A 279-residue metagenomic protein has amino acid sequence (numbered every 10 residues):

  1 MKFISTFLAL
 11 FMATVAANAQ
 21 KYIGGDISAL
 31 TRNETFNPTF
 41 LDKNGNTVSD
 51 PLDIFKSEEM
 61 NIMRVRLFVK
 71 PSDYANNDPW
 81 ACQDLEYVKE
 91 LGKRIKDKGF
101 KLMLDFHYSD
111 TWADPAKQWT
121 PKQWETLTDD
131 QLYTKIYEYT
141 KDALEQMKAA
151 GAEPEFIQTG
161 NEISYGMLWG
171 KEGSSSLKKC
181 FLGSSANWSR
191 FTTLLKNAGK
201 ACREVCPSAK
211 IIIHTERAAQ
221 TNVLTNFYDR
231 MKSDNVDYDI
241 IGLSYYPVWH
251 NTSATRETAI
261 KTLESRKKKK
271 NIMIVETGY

Functional and structural regions predicted by a protein language model:
M1-Q20: Bacterial Sec-dependent N-terminal signal peptides
Q20-I54: Boundary/entry segment of secreted carbohydrate-active catalytic domains
Q20-K21, F100, A209, K270: A structural micro-motif
K21-T35, F100-P115, I241: Extended hydrophobic secondary-structure segments
N33-E34, P38-N46, P71-E86, S164-M167 (+2 more regions): Acidic-and-aromatic substrate-binding clefts and catalytic sites of carbohydrate-active enzymes
S49-L52, S189, K200, E204-I211 (+1 more regions): Glycoside hydrolase catalytic-domain groove-lining segments
I54-E216: Substrate-binding cleft and catalytic face of glycoside hydrolase catalytic domains, especially the flexible beta-alpha
